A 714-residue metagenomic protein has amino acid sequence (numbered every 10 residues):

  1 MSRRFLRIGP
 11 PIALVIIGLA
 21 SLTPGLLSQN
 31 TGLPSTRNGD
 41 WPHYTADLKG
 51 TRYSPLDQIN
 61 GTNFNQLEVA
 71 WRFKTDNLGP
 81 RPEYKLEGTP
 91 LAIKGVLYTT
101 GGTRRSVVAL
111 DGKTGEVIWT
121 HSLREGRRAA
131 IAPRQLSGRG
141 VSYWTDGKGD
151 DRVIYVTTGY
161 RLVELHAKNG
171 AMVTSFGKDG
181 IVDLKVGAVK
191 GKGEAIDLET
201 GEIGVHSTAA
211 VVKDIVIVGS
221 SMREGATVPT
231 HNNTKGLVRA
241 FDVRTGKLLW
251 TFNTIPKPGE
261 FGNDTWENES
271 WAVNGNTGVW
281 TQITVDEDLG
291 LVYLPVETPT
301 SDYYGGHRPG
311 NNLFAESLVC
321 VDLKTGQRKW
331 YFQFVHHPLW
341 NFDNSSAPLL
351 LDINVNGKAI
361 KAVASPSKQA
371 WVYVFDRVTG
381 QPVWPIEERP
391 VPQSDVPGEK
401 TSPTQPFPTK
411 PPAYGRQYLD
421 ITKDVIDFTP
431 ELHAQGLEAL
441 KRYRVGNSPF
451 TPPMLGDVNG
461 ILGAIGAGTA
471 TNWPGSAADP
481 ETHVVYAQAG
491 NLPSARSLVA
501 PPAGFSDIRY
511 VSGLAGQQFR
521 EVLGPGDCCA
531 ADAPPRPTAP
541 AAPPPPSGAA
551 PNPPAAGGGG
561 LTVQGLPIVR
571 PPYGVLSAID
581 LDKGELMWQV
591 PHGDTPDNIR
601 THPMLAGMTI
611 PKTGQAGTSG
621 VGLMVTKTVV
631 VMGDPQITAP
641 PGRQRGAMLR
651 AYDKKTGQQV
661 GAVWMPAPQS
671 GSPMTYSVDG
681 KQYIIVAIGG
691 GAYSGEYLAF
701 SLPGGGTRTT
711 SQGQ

Functional and structural regions predicted by a protein language model:
M1-V15: Bacterial N-terminal signal peptides that target proteins for export
P11-G25: Bacterial N-terminal signal peptides
L26-Q58, S402-A434, G516-F519, D532-P553 (+1 more regions): N-terminal pre-domain segments of enzymes
N30-L78, T89-A92, L576-S577: Mature N-terminal segment immediately following signal peptide/propeptide cleavage in secreted/periplasmic
P42-T45, E83-G102, S106, A132-R161 (+9 more regions): Repeat-blade elements of multi-bladed beta-propeller folds
N63-D76, V107-I131, G147-G149, L162-E199 (+12 more regions): Extracytoplasmic/lumenal domain signature
S448-L455, L462-A467, T562-V575: Alpha-helix-centered segments that form part of catalytic cores
M454-L455, N459-P493, L498-A500: Segments forming glycine/polar-rich beta-alpha architectures that bind adenosine-containing cofactors
